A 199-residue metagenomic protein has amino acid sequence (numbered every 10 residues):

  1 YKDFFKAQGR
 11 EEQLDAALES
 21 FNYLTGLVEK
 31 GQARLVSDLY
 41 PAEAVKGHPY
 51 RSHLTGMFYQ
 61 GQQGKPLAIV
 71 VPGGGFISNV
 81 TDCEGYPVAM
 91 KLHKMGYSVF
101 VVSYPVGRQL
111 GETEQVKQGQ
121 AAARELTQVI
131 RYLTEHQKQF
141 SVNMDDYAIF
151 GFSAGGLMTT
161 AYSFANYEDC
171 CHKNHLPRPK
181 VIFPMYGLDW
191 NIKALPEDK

Functional and structural regions predicted by a protein language model:
Y1-Q63: N-terminal cap/lid segment of alpha/beta-hydrolase-fold proteins
K65-G73: Short beta-strand element of the alpha/beta-hydrolase
G74, S103-G107, L188: Short beta-to-alpha linker loops that shape the active-site pocket of alpha/beta-hydrolase fold enzymes
V80-T81, S103-M144: Catalytic nucleophile-loop/oxyanion-hole region of alpha/beta-hydrolase and closely related hydrolase-like folds
D82-F100: Short amphipathic alpha-helix adjacent to the substrate-entry channel of hydrolases
R124-D198: Primarily recognizes the serine-hydrolase "nucleophile elbow" in alpha/beta-hydrolase and SGNH/GDSL folds
